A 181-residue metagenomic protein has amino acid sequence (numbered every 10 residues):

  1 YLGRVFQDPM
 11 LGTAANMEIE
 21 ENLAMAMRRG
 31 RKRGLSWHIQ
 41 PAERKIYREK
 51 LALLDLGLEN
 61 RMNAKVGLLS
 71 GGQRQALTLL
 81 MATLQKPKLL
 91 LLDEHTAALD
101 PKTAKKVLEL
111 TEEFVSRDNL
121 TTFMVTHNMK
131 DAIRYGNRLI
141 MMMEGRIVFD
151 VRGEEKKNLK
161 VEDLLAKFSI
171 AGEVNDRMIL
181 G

Functional and structural regions predicted by a protein language model:
N16-R29: Q-loop/switch helix immediately C-terminal to the Walker
A82-T83: ABC ATPase C-loop
K86: Conserved catalytic motifs of ABC-family nucleotide-binding domains
L90-D93: Catalytic Walker B motif of ABC-type/P-loop ATPase nucleotide-binding domains
P101-T103: Helix N-cap at the start of a conserved alpha-helix in ABC-type nucleotide-binding domains
K105-D118: Helical segment within the ABC ATPase nucleotide-binding domain
T126-H127: H-loop/switch region of ABC-family ATPase nucleotide-binding domains
R146-I170: Conserved beta-strand-loop-alpha-helix hinge in the C-terminal portion of ABC ATPase nucleotide-binding domains
